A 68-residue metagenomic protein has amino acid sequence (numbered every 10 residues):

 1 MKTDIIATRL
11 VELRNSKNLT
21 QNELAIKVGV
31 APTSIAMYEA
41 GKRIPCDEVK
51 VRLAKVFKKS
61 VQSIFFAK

Functional and structural regions predicted by a protein language model:
M1-S16: A short, Lys/Arg-rich alpha-helix, primarily the initiator
T8, N18-L19, P45-E48: Residue-level signal for the short linker/turn that defines the boundary of a DNA-recognition helix
V11, N15, G29, A40-K42: Residue-level detection of the helix-turn-helix DNA-binding "recognition helix"
N15, I26, K55: Alpha-helical residues within the helix-turn-helix
N18-M37: Short alpha-helical DNA-recognition segment
M37, F66-A67: Phosphate-coordinating loops and pocket residues in cytosolic domains that bind phosphorylated ligands
E48-S63: DNA major-groove recognition helix of helix-turn-helix/homeodomain DNA-binding modules
